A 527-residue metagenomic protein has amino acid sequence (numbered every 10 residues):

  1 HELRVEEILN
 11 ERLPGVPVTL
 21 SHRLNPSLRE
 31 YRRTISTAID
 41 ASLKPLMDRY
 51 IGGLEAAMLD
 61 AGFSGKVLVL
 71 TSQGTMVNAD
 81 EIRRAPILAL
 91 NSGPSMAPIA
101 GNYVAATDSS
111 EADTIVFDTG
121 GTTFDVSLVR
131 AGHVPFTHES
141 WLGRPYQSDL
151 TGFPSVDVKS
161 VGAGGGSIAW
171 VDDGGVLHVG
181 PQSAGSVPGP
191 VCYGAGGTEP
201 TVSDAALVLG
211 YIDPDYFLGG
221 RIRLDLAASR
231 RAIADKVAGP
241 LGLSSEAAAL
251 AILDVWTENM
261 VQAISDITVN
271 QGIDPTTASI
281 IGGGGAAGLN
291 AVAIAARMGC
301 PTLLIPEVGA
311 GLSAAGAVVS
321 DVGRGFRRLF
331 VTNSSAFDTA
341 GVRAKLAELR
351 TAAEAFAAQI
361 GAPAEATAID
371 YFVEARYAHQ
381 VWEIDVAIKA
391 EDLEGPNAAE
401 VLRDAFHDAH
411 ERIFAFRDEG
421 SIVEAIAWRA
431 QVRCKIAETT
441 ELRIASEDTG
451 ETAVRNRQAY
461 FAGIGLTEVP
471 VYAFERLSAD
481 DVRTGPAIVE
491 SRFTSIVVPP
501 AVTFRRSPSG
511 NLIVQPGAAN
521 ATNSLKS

Functional and structural regions predicted by a protein language model:
H1-P94, V187-V237: Gly/Ser/Thr-rich active-site cleft segment
R4, I8, V16, S92 (+10 more regions): C-terminal, non-catalytic interaction/recognition modules in large multi-subunit enzymes and RNPs
S36-Y50, L88-S92, S110-D113, S320-A336: A polyampholytic, Gly/Pro-enriched intrinsically disordered region
A89, T114-D118, V158-S160: Short glycine-aspartate micro-motif
A106-I115, F136, P301-P306: Phosphate-handling active-site elements
D108-R130, S167-V171, V292: Gly/Thr-rich phosphate-binding beta-strand-loop-beta motif of the actin/hexokinase/Hsp70
S109-A112, I273-T277: Short helix-loop-beta connector
S127-S148: Basic, amphipathic juxtamembrane/active-site segments that coordinate anionic phosphate or diphosphate groups
